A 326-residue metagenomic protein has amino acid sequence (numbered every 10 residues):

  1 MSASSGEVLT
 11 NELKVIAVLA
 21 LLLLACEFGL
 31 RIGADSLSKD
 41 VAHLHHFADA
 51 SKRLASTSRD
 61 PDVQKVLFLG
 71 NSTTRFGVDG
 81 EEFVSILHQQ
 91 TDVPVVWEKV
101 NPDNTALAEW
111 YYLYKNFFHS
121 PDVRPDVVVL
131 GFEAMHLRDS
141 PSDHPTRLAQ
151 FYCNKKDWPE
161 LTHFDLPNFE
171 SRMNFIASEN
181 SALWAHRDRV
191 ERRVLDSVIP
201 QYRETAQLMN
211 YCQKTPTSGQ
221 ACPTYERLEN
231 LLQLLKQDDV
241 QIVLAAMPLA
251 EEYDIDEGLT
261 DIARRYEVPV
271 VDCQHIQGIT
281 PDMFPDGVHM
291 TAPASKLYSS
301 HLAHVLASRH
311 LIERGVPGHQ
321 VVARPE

Functional and structural regions predicted by a protein language model:
M1-K65, V123, P317-E326: N-terminal secretory targeting modules
H46-S56, E81-E82, Y112-F117, Y225-L231 (+1 more regions): Alpha-helical scaffolding within the catalytic cores of extracellular/periplasmic polymer-degrading hydrolases
V63-Q64, P94, V123-V127, K236-I242 (+1 more regions): Loop/turn elements at helix/coil->beta-strand transitions in domains of secreted/extracellular proteins
V66-G70, M290: Short hydrophobic beta-strand that contains or immediately precedes a catalytic carboxylate
L69, T73-P159: Membrane-embedded segments
F76, N104-E109, Q220-C222, P248-I255: Acidic-and-aromatic substrate-binding clefts and catalytic sites of carbohydrate-active enzymes
G131-F132, P141-D239, V321-E326: Secreted/periplasmic serine-hydrolase-like ester/acetyl group-modifying domain
D256-R324: C-terminal regions of proteins
